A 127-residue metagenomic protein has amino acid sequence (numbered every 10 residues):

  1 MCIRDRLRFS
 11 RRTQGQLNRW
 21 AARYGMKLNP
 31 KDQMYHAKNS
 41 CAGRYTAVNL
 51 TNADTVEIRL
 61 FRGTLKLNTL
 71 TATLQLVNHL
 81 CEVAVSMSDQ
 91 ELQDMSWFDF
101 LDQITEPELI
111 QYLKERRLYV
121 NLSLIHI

Functional and structural regions predicted by a protein language model:
M1-D5, I125-I127: Conserved small/polar residues in nucleotide/adenosyl-binding loops
R4-R62: Aromatic/basic-lined ligand-recognition segments that form π-stacking hydrophobic pockets flanked by Lys/Arg to engage
D5, R19, A72-Q75, H79 (+2 more regions): Charged/polar, solvent-exposed surface patches and flexible loops
R8-T13, E82-L118: Flexible helix-coil linker/hinge segments at domain or subdomain boundaries
L60-L65, D94: Short, exposed beta-strand "edge-strand" segments with a Pro/Gly-rich flavor and a Y/T-containing core
K66-D89: An acidic, glycine-/histidine-flanked metal-binding catalytic module
Y119-L124: C-terminal helix/juxtamembrane-tail motif
